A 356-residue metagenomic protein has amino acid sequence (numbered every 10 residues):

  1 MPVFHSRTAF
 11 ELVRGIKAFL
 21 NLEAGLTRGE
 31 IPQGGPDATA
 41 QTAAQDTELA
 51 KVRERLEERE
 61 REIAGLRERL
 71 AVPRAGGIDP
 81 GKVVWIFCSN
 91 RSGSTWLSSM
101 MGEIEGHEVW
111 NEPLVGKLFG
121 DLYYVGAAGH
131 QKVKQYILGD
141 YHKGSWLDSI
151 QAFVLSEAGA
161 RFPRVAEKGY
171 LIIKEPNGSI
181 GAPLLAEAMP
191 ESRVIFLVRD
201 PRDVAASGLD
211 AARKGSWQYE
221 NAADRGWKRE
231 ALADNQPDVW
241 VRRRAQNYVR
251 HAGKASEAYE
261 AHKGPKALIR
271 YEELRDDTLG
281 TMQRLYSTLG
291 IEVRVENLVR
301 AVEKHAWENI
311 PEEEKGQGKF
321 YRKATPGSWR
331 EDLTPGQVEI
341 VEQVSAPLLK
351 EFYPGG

Functional and structural regions predicted by a protein language model:
P2-E157: PAPS-dependent sulfotransferase catalytic core
G81-K82, S92, N177-I180, R243 (+3 more regions): Short, conserved clusters of charged catalytic residues that mark active-site and nucleotide-handling motifs
E103-P183, A188, K214-P237, R322: PAPS-dependent sulfation machinery
H107, I291-V293, P354: Helix N-cap/coil-helix junction residues
Y124, A166-E296, W307-G318: PAPS-dependent sulfotransferase catalytic domain
G318-L333: Short helix/strand-capping connector loops at secondary-structure junctions
D332-G356: C-terminal accessory extensions appended to soluble enzyme cores
